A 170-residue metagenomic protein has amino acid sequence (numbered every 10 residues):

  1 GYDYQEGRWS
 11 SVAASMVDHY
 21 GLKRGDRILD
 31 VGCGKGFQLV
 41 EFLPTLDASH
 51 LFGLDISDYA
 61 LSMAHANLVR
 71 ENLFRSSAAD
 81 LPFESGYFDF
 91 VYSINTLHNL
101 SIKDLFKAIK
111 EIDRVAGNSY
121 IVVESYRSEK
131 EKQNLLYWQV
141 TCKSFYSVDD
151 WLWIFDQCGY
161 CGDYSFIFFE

Functional and structural regions predicted by a protein language model:
G1-Y20, R24-V31, K35-P82, L100-K107 (+2 more regions): Class I (Rossmann-like) S-adenosyl-L-methionine-dependent methyltransferase catalytic domain, capturing the SAM-binding
Y92: A conserved beta-strand element that flanks and buttresses the S-adenosyl-L-methionine
T96: Hydrophobic adenine-recognition pocket in adenosine-nucleotide-binding enzymes
